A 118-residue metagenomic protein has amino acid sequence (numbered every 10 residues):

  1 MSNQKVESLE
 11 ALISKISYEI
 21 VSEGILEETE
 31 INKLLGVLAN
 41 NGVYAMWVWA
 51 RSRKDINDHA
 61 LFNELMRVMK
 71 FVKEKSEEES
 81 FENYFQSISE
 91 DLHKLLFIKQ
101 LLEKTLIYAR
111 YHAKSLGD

Functional and structural regions predicted by a protein language model:
M1-D118: Small/polar/charged residue-enriched interaction surfaces, especially the RNA/DNA-contacting tracks of RNP/CRISPR
